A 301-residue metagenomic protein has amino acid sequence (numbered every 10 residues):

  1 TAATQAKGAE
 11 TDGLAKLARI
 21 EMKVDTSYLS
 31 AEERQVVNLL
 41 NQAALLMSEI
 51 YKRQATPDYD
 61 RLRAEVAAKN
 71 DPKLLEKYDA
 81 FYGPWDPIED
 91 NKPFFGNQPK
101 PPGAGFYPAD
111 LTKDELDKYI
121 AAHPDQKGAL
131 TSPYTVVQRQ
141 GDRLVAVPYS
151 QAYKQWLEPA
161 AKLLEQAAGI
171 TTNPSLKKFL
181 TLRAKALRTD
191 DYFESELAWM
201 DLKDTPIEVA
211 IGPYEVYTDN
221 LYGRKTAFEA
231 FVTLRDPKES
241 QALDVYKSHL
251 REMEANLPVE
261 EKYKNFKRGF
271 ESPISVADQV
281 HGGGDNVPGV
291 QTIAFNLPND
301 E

Functional and structural regions predicted by a protein language model:
T1-A2, E301: Accessible peptide chain termini
A3-P93: N-terminal mature-domain "stem" immediately C-terminal to a signal peptide or N-terminal signal-anchor/transmembrane
E10-L39, L46, K127-E301: Fold-level signature of zinc-dependent metallopeptidase catalytic domains
Q54, D60-R63, A68-G169, K177 (+2 more regions): N-terminal intrinsically disordered, low-complexity regulatory regions of eukaryotic transcription factors
